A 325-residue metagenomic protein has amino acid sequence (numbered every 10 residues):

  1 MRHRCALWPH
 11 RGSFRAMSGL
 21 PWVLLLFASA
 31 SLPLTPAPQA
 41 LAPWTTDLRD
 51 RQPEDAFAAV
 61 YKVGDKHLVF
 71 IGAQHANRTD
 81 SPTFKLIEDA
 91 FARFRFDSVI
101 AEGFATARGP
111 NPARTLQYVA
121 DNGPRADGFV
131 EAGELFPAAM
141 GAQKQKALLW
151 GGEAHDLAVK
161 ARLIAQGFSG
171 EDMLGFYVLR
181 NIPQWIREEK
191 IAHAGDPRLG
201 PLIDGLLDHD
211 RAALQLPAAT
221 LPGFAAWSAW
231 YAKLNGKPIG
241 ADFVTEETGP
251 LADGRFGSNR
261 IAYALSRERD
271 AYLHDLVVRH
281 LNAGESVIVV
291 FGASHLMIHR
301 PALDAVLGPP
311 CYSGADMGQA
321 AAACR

Functional and structural regions predicted by a protein language model:
L34-H67: N- or domain-start disorder-to-order transition segments that initiate the globular core
E54-A56, R78-E88, P124, G128: N-terminal post-signal-peptidase region of extra-cytosolic proteins
D65-H75, P112-G123, F256-N259: Acidic/histidine-rich, surface-exposed loop or edge segments in extracytoplasmic proteins
R95-A101: Proline-aspartate-enriched helix->loop->beta-strand connector
P112-A113, N122, E131-N282, A302 (+2 more regions): Hydrophobic, often amphipathic alpha-helical segments used for membrane interaction and targeting
S294-R325: C-terminal domain-boundary segment and adjacent tail
